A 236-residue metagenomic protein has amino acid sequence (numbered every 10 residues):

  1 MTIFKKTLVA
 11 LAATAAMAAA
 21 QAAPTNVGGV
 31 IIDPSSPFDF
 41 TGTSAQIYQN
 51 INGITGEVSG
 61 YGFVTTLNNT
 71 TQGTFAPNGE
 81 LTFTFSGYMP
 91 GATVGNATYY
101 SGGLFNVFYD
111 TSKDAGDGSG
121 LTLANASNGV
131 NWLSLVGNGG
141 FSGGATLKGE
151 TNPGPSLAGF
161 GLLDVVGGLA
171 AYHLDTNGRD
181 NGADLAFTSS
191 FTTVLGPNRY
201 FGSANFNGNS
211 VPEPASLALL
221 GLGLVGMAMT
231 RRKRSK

Functional and structural regions predicted by a protein language model:
M1-T25, Y200-T230, S235-K236: Short, threonine-centered small-residue motifs that mark membrane-proximal processing/anchoring sites and TM-junction
T7, Y48-I51, N152, D175: Compositionally biased, intrinsically disordered low-complexity segments enriched in polar/proline residues
A13, G60-G62, G149, G226: Small side chains
A23-Y100, N181-S210: N-terminal segment immediately downstream of the Sec signal-peptide cleavage site in secreted/extracellular proteins
P34-S35, T41-T43, P155, A215 (+1 more regions): Intrinsically disordered, low-complexity segments enriched in Ser/Pro/Gly/Ala and basic residues
P90, S112-D114, R234: Generic "edge-of-domain/loop-turn" microfeature
G102, V107-G182: Short helix-loop boundary/capping segments
N152-S210, G221, M229-K236: Eukaryotic intrinsically disordered, low-complexity regions
